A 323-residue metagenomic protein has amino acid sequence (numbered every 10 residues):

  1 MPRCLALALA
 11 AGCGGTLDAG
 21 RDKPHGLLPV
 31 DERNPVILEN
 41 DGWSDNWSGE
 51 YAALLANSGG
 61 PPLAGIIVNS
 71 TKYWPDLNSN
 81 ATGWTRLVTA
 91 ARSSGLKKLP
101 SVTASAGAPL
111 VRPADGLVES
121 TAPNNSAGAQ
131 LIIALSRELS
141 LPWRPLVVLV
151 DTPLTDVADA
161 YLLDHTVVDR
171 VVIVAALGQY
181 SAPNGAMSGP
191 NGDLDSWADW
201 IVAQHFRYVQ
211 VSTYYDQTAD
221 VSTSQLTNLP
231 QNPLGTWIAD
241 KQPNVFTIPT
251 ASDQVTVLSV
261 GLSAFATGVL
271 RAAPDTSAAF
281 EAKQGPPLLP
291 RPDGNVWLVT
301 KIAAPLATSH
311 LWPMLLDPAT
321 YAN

Functional and structural regions predicted by a protein language model:
M1-A10: Sec-dependent signal peptide recognition, specifically the positively charged N-region followed immediately by
P2, T16, G20-H25: Short acidic/glycine-rich loops and adjacent helix/strand connectors that line catalytic pockets where negatively
P24-N323: N-terminal acidic, glycine/proline-rich low-complexity segments
